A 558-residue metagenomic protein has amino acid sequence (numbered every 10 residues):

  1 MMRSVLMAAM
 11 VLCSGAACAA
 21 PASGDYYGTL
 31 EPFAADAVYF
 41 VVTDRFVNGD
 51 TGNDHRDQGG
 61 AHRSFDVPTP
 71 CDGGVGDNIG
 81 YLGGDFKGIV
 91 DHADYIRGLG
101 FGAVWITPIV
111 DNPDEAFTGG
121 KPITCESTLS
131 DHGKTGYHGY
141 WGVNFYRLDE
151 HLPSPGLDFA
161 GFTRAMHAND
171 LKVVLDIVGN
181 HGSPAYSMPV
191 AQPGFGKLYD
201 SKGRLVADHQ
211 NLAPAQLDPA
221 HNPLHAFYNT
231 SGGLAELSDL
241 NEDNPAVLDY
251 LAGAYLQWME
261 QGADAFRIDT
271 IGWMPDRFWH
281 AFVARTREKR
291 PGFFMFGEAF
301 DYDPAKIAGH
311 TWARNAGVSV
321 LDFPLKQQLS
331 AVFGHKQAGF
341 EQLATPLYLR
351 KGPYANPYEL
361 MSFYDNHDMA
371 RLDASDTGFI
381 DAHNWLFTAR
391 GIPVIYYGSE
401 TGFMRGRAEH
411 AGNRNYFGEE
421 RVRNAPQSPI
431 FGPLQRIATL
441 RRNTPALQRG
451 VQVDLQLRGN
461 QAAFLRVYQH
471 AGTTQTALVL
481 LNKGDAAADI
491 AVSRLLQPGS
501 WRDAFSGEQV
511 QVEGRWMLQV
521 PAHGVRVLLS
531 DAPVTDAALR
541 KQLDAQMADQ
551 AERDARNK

Functional and structural regions predicted by a protein language model:
M2-C18: Gram-negative bacterial Sec-dependent N-terminal signal peptides
A20-T29, L347-Y348: A short, compositionally biased domain-edge/stem linker segment
G24, L30-D36, D44-Q261, W279-K289 (+5 more regions): Substrate-binding/active-site clefts of carbohydrate-active enzymes
A37, V512-N557: C-terminal beta-strand-rich structural cap/linker in extracellular carbohydrate-active enzymes
A37-V42, A103-P108, G139, N144-R147 (+9 more regions): Structural recognition of the beta-strand scaffold that forms the well-ordered cores of secreted hydrolase catalytic
T163-H167, H181, V190, G253-E260 (+11 more regions): Active-site-proximal helices and loops of the catalytic beta/alpha 8
R502-W516: Solvent-exposed beta-strand/loop surfaces of large extracellular or lumenal domains
